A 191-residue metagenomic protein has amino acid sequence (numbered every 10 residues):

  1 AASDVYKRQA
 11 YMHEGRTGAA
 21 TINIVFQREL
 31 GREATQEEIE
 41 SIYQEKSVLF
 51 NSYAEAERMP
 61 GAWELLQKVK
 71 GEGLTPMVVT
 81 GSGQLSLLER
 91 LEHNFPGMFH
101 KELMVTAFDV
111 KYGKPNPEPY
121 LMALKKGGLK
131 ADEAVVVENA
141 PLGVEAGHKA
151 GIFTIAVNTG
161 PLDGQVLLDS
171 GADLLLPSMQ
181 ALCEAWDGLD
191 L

Functional and structural regions predicted by a protein language model:
A2-Y6: Short, small-residue-biased leader/transition segments that mark boundaries at the very start of proteins
E14-L49, K68: A metal-dependent, Asp-based hydrolase signature
R16, R32-Q36, S52, A56 (+2 more regions): Residues at alpha-helix boundaries and the short loops/turns that link adjacent helices
G18, R58, N116: Conserved donor sugar-nucleotide recognition element shared by glycan-biosynthetic enzymes
Q36-E37, W63-Q67, G83-L191: Asp-based, Mg2+/Mn2+-dependent phosphohydrolase catalytic module
L49-N51, A146: Short, basic, glycine/proline-bearing loop/turn elements
N51-V78, L85: Short, acidic loop-to-helix structural element flanking the phosphoryl-transfer center in phosphate-processing enzymes
